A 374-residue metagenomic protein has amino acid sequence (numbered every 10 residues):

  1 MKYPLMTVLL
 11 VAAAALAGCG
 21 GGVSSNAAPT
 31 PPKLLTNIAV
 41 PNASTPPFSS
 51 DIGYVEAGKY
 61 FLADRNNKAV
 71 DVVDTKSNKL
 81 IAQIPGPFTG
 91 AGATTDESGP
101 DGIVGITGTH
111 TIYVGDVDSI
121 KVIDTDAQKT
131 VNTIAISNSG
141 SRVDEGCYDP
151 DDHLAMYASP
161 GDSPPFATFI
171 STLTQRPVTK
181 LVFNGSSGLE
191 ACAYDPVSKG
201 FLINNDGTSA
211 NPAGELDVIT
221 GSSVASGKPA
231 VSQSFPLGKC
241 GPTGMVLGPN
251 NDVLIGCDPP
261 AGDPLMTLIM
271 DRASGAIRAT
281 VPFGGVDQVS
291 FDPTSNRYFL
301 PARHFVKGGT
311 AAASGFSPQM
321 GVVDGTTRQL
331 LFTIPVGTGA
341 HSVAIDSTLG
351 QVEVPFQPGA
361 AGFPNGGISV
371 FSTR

Functional and structural regions predicted by a protein language model:
M1-V8: Bacterial N-terminal signal peptides that target proteins for export
C19-R374: Predominantly soluble domains enriched in secretory-pathway, periplasmic, or organellar proteins
